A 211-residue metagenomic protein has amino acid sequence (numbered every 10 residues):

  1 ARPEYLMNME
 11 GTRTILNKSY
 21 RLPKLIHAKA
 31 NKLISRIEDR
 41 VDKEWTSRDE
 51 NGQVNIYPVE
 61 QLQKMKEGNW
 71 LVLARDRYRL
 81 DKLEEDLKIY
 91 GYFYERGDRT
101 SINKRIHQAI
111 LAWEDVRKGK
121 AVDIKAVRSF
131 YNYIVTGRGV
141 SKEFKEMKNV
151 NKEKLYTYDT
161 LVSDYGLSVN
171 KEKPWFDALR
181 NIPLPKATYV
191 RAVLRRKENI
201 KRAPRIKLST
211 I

Functional and structural regions predicted by a protein language model:
A1-E50, E67, L71-D86, G97-K104 (+2 more regions): Conserved helicase motor core of SF1/SF2 NTP-dependent helicases
E4, V59-Q63, R195-K201: Short, flexible, glycine/charge-rich loop motifs used to bind or transfer phosphoryl groups or to couple energy/partner
R13, V54-I56, Y94: Generic structural signal for residues in well-ordered beta-strands
K24-H27, R77-I211: Core RecA-like ATPase module of SF1/SF2 helicases and allied nucleic-acid translocases
N51-Q61: Short acidic-hydrophobic, aromatic-tinged amphipathic segments that line or gate anion-handling sites
P58, A74, T210: Pocket-edge structural micro-motifs
